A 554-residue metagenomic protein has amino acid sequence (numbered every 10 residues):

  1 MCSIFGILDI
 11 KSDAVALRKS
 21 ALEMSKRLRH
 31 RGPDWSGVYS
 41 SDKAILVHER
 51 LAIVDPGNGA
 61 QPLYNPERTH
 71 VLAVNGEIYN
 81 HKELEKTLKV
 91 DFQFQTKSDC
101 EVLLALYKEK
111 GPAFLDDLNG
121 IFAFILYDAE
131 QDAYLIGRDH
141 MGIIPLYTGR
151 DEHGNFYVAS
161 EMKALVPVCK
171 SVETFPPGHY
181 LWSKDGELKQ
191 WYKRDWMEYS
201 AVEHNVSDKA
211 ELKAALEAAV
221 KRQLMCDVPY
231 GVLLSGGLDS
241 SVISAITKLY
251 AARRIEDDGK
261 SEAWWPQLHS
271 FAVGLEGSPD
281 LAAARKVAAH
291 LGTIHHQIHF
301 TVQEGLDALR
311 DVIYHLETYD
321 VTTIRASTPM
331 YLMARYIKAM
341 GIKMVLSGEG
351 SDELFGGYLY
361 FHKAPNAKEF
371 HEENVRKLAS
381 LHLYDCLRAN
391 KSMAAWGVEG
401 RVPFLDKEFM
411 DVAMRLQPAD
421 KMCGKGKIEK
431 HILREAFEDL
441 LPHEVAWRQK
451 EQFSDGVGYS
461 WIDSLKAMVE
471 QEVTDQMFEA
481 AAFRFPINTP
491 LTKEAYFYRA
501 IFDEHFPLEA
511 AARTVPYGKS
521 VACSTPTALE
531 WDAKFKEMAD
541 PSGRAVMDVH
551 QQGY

Functional and structural regions predicted by a protein language model:
M1, A339-L346, P365, F370-Y554: Adenosyl-5′-phosphate
M1-Y319: Cysteine-centered catalytic environments shared across enzyme families
L17, N80, T96-D99, L118 (+12 more regions): Hydrophobic (often cysteine-bearing) scaffold residues that line and stabilize catalytic clefts of nucleotide/cofactor
L104-A105, S241-K248, Y331-R335, G356 (+1 more regions): Short, hydrophobic alpha-helix immediately C-terminal to the catalytic nucleophile
I125, V321-M333, V375-L378, V473-E479: Short, basic, helix/turn surface patches
K209, V273-A334, Y360-E369, K391-S392 (+2 more regions): ATP-dependent adenylate-handling ligase core
I342-D352, Y358: Short acidic/histidine-rich active-site segments
